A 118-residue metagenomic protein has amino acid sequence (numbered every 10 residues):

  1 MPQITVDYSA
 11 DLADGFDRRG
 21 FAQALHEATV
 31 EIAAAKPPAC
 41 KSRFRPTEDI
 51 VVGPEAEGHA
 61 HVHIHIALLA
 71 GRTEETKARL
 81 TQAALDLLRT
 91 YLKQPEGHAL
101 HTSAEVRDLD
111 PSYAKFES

Functional and structural regions predicted by a protein language model:
M1-S118: A domain-level signal for the structural core that forms small-molecule/cofactor-binding pockets and catalytic centers
